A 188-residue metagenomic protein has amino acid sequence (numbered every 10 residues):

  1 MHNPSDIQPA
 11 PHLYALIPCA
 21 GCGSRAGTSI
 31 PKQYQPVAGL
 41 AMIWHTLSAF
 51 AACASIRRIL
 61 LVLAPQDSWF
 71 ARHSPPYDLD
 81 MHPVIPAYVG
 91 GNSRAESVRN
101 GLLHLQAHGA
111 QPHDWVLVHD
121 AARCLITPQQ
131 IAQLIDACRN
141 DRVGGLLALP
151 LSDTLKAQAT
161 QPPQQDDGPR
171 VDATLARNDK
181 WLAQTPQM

Functional and structural regions predicted by a protein language model:
M1-H12, Y77-L79, Q161-D167: Short, low-complexity, intrinsically disordered N-terminal peptides in bacterial proteins
H2-N3, P9-S68: N-terminal glycine-rich phosphate-binding loop and ensuing alpha1 helix
L40, C53, M81-H82, D141: Acidic-histidine catalytic/liganding microenvironments
S68-P75: Acidic helix N-cap motif at the loop->helix transition within catalytic regions of sugar-transfer enzymes
Y77-D114: Short phosphate-binding loop-to-helix
P112, I126-M188: Conserved core of the sugar-phosphate nucleotidyltransferase
W115-H119: Short aromatic-hydrophobic micro-motifs that form the base-stacking/packing surface for donor nucleotide recognition
A121-L125: Acidic metal-phosphate-binding loop of nucleotide-sugar-dependent transferases
